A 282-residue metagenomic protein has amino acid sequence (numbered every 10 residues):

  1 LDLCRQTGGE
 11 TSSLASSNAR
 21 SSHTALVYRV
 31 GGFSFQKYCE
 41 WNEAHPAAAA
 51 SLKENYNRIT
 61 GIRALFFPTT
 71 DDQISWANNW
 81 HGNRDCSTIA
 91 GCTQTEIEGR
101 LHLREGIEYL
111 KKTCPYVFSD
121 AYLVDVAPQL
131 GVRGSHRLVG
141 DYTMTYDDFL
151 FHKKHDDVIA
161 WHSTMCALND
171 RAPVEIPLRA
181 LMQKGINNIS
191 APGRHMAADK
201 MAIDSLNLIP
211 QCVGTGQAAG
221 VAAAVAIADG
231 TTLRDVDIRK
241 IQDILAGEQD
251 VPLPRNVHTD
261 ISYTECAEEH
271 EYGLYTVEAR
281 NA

Functional and structural regions predicted by a protein language model:
L1-S262: Flavin (FAD/FMN)-binding glycine-rich loop and adjacent Rossmann-like elements that form
S262-A282: N-terminal propeptides
